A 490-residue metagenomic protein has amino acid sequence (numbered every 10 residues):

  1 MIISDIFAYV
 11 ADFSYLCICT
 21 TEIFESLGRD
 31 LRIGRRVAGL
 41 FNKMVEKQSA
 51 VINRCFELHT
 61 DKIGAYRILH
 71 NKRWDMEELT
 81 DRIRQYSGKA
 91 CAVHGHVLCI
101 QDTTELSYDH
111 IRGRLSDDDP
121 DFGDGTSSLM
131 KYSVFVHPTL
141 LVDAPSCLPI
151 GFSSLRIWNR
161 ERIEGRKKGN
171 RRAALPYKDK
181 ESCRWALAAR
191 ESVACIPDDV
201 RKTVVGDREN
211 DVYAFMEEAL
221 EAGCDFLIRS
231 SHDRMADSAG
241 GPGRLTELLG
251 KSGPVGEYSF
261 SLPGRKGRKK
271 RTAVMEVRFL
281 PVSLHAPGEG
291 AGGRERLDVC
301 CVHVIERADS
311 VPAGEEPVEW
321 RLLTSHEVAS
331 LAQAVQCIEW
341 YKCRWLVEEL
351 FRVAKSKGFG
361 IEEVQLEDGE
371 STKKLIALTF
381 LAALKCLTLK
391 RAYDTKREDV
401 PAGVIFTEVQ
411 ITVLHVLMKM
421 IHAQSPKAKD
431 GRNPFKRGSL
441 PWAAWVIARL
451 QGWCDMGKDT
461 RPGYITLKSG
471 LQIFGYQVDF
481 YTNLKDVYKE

Functional and structural regions predicted by a protein language model:
D5-D119, D124, Y132-F135, L140-E490: Single, function-defining residue in the core of a domain
